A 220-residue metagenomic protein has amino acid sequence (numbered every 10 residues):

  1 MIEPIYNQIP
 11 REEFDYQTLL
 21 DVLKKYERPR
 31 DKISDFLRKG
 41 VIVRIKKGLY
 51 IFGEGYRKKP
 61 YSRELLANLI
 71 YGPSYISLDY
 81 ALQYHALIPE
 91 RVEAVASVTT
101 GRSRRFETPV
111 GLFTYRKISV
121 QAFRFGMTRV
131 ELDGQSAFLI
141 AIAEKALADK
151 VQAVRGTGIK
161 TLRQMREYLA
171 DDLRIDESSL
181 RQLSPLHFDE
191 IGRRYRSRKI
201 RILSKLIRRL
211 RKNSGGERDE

Functional and structural regions predicted by a protein language model:
M1-P73, P109: Short beta-edge/loop segments at beta->alpha junctions of small alpha/beta modules that act as binding/recognition
Y16, L78, A143-E144: Structural motif detector for alpha-helix initiation sites
D21, Y80-Y84, A146-K150: Residue-level signal for well-ordered alpha-helical scaffold segments within enzymatic catalytic domains
K24, A86, Q152-G156: Hydrophobic/aromatic-lined pockets within catalytic cores
K25-P29, L87-I88, R198: Short coil/loop linkers at secondary-structure junctions
R44-G53, R63-A122: Short gly/ser-rich loop at a beta-strand->alpha-helix junction or flexible surface loop bordering the NTP-binding
G101, V110-F113, I118, A122-M127 (+3 more regions): Non-DNA-binding regulatory cores of transcription-related proteins, predominantly C-terminal effector-binding
T128-E220: Hydrophobic alpha-helical interaction segments
